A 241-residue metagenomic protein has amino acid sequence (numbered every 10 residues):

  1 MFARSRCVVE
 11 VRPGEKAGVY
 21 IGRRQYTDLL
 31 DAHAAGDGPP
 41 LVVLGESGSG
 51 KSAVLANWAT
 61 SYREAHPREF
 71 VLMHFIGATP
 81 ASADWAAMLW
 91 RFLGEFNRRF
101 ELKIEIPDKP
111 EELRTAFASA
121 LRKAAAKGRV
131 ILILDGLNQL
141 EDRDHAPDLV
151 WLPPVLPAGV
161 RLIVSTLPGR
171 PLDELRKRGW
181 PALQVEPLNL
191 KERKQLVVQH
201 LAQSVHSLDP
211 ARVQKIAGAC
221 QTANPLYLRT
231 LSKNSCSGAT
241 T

Functional and structural regions predicted by a protein language model:
M1-L30, L102: Conserved adenine-nucleotide phosphate-binding loops and their immediately adjacent elements
V43: Hydrophobic anchor at the beta1->P-loop junction of P-loop NTPases
E46: P-loop (Walker A) phosphate-binding loop of NTP-binding proteins
S49, A53-R129, L137, D142: Post-nucleotide-binding-loop coupling segment downstream of the phosphate-binding loop, primarily in RecA-like P-loop
R122-A125, R129-S165: Conserved Walker B catalytic segment
L167-A182: Short regulatory helix/loop adjacent to the ATP-binding pocket of P-loop NTPases
P181, H206, P210-T241: Amphipathic alpha-helical "lid/sensor" segments that cap RecA-like P-loop NTPase cores
Q184-R212, T230-L231: Conserved small helical "lid"/interfacial subdomain of P-loop NTPases
